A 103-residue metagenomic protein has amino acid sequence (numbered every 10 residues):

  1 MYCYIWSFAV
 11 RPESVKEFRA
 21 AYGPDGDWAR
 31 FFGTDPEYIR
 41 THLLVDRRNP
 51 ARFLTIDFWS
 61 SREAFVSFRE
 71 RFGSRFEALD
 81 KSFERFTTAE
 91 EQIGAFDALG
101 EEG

Functional and structural regions predicted by a protein language model:
Y2, S7, I39-A51, E77-G103: Glycine-rich beta-strand-turn "strand-cap" elements at beta-sheet edges
W6-A9, S61: A short alpha-helix capping/helix-coil boundary motif
F8-R11, V15-K16: N-terminal presequence-like segments and adjacent domain-start helices
V15-E17, P50-R52, A64-V66, E102: Intrinsically disordered, low-complexity acidic/polar segments
E17, G23-R40, F58-I93: An amphipathic, aromatic/His-enriched active-site/gating alpha helix that lines ligand/cofactor pockets
